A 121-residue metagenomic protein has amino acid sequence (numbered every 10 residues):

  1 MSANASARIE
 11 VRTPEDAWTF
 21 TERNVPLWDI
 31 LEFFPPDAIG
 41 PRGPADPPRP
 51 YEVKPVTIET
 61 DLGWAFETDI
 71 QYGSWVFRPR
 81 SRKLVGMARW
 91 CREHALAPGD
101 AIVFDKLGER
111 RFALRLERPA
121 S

Functional and structural regions predicted by a protein language model:
M1-S121: Acidic, low-complexity intrinsically disordered regions
